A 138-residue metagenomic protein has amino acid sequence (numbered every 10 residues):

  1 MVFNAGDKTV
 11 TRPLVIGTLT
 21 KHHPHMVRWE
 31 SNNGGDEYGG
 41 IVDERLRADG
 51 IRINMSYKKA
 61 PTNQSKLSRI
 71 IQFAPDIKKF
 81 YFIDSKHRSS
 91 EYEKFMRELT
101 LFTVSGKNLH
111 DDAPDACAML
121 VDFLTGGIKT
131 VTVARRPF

Functional and structural regions predicted by a protein language model:
M1-S105: Mg2+-dependent endonuclease catalytic cores in nucleic-acid-processing enzymes, primarily RNase H-like
K107-D111: Active-site metal-coordination segments of metallo-dependent hydrolases
D112-D115, L120: Conserved RecA-like P-loop NTPase helicase motor core
M119-F138: Acidic two-metal-ion nuclease catalytic site recognized across multiple nuclease folds, prominently DnaQ/RNase D-T
